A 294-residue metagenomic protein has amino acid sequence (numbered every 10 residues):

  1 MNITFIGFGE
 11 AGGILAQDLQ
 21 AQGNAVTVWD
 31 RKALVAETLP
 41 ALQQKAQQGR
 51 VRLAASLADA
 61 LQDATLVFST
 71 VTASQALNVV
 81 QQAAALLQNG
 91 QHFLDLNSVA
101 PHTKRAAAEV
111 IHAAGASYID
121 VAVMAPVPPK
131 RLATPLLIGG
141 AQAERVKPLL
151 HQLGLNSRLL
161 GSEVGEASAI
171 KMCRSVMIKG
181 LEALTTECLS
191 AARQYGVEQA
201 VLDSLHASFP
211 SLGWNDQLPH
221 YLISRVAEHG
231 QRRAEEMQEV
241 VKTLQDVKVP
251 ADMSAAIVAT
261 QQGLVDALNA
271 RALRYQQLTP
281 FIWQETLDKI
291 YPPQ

Functional and structural regions predicted by a protein language model:
M1-Q62, L87-G90: NAD(P)+-binding Rossmann beta1-loop-alpha1 motif at the extreme N-terminus of oxidoreductases
I6, W29, S69-T70, V121: The conserved SAM/SAH-binding core of class I Rossmann-like methyltransferase domains, concentrating on the hydrophobic
V26, L53, S117-Y118, S157 (+1 more regions): Hydrophobic beta-strand scaffold residues
L57-Y118: Rossmann-fold NAD(P) dinucleotide-binding segment
V99, R105-K179: Rossmann-fold dinucleotide-binding core
I170-T279: Helical "substrate-binding/catalytic lid" subdomain of Rossmann-like NAD(P)-dependent dehydrogenases/reductases
